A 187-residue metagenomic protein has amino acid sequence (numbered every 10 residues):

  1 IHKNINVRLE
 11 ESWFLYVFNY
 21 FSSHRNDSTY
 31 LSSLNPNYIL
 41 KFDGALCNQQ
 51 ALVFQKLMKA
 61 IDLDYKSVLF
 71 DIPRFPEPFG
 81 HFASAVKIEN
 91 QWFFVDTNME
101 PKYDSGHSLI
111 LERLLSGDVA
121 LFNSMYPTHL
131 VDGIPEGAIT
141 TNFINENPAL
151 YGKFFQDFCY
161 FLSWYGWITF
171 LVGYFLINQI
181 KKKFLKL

Functional and structural regions predicted by a protein language model:
I1-F42: Secondary-structure boundary elements
R8, K41-Q49, P78: Soluble non-cytosolic domains of exported or imported proteins
L52-S116: Hydrophobic/aromatic-rich core segments of domains that either
E112-P127: Active-site-adjacent segment of 2-oxoglutarate/Fe(II) JmjC oxygenases
T128-W164: Short, aromatic-rich amphipathic segments at membrane interfaces that lie adjacent to a transmembrane helix or signal
D157-K183: Selective detector of the "anchor" transmembrane alpha-helix that sits immediately C-terminal
L185-L187: Cytoplasmic C-terminal tails of single-pass
